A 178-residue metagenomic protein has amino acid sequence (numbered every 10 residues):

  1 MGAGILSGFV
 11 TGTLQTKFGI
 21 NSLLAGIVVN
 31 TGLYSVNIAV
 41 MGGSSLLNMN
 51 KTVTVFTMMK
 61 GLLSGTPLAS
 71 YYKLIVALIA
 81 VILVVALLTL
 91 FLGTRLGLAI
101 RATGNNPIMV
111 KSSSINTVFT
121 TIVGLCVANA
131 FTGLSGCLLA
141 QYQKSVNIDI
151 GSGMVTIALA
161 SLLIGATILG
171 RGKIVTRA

Functional and structural regions predicted by a protein language model:
M1, S7, S70-N147: Helix-loop-helix "hairpin" substructures at the membrane interface of multi-pass membrane proteins
M1-T31, V81-I82: Alpha-helical transmembrane segments within multi-pass membrane transporters and channels
F9, T13-K17, A39-V40, T89-L90 (+2 more regions): Membrane-interface helix caps of multi-pass small-molecule transporters
G19-V28, A99, I150-V155, R177-A178: Cytoplasmic-side transmembrane-helix entry/capping segments in multi-pass membrane proteins
S22, G26, N30-G93, I122-V123 (+2 more regions): Transmembrane helix-bundle core of multi-pass membrane transporters and related energy-transducing complexes
G32, M109-V110, L163: Hydrophobic/aromatic residues within transmembrane alpha-helices of multi-pass small-molecule transporters
T132, Q143-A178: Transmembrane alpha-helical segments in multi-pass inner-membrane proteins
